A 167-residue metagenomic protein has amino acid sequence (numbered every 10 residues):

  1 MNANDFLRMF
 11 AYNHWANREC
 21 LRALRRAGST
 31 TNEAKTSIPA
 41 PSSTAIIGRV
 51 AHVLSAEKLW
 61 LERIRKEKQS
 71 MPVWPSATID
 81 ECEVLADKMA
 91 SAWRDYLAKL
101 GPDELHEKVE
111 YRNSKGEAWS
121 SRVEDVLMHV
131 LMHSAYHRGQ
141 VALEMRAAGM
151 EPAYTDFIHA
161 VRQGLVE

Functional and structural regions predicted by a protein language model:
L7-P72, S114-E167: Short, contiguous alpha-helical
K66-H106: Helix-adjacent hinge/juxtasegments
V109-Y111: Short acidic-hydrophobic surface loop/beta-edge motif
